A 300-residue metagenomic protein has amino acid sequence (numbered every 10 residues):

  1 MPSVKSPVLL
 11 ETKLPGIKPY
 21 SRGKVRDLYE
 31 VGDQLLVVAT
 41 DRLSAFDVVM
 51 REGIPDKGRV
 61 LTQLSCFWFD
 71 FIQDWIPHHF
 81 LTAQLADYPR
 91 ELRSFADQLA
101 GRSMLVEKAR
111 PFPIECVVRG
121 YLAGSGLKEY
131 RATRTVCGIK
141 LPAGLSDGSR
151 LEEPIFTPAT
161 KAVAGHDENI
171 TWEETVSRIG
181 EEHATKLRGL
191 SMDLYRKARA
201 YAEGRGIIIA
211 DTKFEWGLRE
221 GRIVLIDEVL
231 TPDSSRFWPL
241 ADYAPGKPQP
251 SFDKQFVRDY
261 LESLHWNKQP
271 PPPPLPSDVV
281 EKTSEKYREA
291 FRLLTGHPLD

Functional and structural regions predicted by a protein language model:
P2-T160, K268-P274, D278-D300: Active-site loop/lid in soluble adenylation, ligation, and acyl-transfer enzymes
Q34, P111-P113, G206-I209, E220-V224: Coil-to-beta-strand transition motifs
T40, L99, K197, V224-P232: Catalytic cores of nucleic-acid ligases and guanylyltransferases
E107-A109, I207-T212, G217-R219, S284: Short, active-site-adjacent segments that bind or coordinate small-molecule cofactors and metal centers
V118, A210-V229: Conserved metal-phosphate-binding beta-hairpin within the catalytic cores of diverse ATP-dependent phosphoryl-transfer
S149-E181: A short mid-domain helix/strand-loop element embedded in enzyme catalytic domains that forms or borders the active-site
I179-A210: A long amphipathic alpha-helix within ATP-dependent nucleotide-binding catalytic cores
V229-A290: C-terminal helix-cap and adjacent tail motif
